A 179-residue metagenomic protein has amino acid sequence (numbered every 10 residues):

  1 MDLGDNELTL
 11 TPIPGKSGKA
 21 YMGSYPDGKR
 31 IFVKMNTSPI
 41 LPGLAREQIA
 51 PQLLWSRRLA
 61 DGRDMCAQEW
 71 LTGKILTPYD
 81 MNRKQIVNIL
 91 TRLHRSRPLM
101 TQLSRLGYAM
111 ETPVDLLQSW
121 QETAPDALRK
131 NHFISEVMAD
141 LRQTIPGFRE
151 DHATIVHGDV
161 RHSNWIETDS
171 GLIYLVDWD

Functional and structural regions predicted by a protein language model:
M1-T11: Juxta-kinase regulatory segment immediately upstream of eukaryotic protein kinase catalytic domains
L3-D5, A45-Q48, E150, S170: Short, well-ordered coil/turn elements that cap or connect secondary structure elements
D5-N6, G28, G62, S170: Intrinsic-disorder/low-complexity loop/linker signature
L8, P51, G171-I173: A structural micro-motif
T11-R105: ATP-binding pocket architecture of kinase catalytic cores
K19-G23, R142-D179: Active-site acidic catalytic loop and adjacent metal/ATP-binding pocket of ATP-dependent phosphoryl transfer enzymes
K74-S135, P146, E150-A153: A cross-family kinase active-site recognition segment
V137-L141: Short proline/glycine- and basic residue-enriched helix-capping loop/turn segments at helix->loop/beta transitions
